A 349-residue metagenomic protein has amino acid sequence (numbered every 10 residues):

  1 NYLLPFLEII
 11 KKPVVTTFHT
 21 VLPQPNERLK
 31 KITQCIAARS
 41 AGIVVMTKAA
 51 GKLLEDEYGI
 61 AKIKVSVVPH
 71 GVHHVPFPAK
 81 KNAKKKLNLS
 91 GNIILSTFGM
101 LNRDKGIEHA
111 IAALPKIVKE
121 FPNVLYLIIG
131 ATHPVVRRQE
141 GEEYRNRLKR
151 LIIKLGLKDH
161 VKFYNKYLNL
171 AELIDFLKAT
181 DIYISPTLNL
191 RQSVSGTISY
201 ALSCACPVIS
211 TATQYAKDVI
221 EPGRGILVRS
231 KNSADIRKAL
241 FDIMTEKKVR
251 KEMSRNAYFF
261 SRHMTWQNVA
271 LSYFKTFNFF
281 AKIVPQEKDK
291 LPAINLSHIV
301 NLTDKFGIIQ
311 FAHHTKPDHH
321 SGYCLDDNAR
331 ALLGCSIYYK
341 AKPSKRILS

Functional and structural regions predicted by a protein language model:
A49, G71: Carbohydrate-associated surface elements
F77-L89: A short helix/loop element that forms part of the nucleotide-sugar donor recognition site in Leloir-type
L89-K105, I111-L114, L127: Conserved donor-binding/catalytic core segment of Leloir-type glycosyltransferases
E140-Y167, A171: Nucleotide-activated donor-binding/catalytic signature segment of Leloir-type glycosyltransferases, i.e., the conserved
H160, D175-Q192, C206: Acidic donor-binding loop of glycosyltransferase active sites
L202-S203, P207-S210: Short hydrophobic beta-strand element within catalytic cores of glycosyltransferases and related nucleotide-activated
P222, I226-S233, D242-K247: Conserved acidic donor-binding segment of nucleotide-sugar-dependent glycosyltransferases
W266-I294: C-terminal alpha-helical cap of glycosyltransferases
